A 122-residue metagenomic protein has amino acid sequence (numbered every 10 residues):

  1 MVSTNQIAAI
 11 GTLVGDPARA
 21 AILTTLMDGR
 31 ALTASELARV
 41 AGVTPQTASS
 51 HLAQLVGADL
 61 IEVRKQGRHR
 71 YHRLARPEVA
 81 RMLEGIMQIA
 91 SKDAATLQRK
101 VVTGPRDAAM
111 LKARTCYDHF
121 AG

Functional and structural regions predicted by a protein language model:
M1-N5, D28, A80-G122: Amphipathic alpha-helical dimerization/coiled-coil segments that flank or bridge DNA-binding/regulatory modules
N5-T44, R70-H72: N-terminal helix-turn-helix DNA-binding core of bacterial DNA-binding proteins
L52-A53: Short, hydrophobic-biased segments on the C-terminal half of alpha helices that form "recognition helices"
V56-Q66, R73: Beta-hairpin "wing" of winged helix-turn-helix
R73-L74, C116: Short coil/turn segments at secondary-structure boundaries
